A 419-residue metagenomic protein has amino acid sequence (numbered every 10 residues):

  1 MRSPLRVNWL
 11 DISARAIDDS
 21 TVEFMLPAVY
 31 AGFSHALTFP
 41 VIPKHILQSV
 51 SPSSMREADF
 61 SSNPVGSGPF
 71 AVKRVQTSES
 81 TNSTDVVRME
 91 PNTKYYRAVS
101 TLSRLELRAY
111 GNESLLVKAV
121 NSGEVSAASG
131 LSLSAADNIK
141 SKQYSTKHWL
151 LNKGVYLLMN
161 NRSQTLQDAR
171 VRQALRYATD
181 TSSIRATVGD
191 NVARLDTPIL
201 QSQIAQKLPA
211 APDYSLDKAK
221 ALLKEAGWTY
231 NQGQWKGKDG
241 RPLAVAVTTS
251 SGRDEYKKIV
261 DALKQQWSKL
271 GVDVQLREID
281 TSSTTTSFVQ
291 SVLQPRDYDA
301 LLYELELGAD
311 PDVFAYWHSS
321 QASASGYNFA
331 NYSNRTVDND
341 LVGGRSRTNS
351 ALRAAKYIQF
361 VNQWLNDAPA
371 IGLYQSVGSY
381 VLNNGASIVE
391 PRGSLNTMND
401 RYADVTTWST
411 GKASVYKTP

Functional and structural regions predicted by a protein language model:
R2-S51: Surface-exposed binding/hinge segments that line and control ligand-binding clefts or catalytic entry sites
L37, S129-L222, D239, G326-R335 (+1 more regions): Local pocket/hinge segments that shape ligand/substrate recognition
F39-A98, R104, S114, L216 (+2 more regions): Gly/Pro-rich hinge or "lid" segments in bacterial periplasmic/extracellular proteins
A58, P91-N138, D273: Ligand-site clamp/hinge motif
G66, V99-S103, L216, K220-A246: Immediate post-signal peptide segment of exported/extracytoplasmic ligand-binding proteins
T81-T84, T229-L307: Ligand/substrate-recognition segments at binding pockets and active sites
K94, S103, S114-K118, S122 (+15 more regions): Solvent-exposed, polar/charged alpha-helical surfaces in well-ordered, non-transmembrane soluble domains, broadly
T179-K207, E255-Q265, V289-P419: Detector for C-terminal structural segments
